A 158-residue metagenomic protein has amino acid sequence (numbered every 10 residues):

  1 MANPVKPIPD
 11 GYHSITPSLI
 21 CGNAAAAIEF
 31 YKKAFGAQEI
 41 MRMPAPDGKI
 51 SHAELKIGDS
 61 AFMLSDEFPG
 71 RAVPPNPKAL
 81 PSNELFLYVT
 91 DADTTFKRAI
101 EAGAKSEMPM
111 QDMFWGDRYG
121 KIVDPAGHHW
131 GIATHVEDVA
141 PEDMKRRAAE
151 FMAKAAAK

Functional and structural regions predicted by a protein language model:
M1-I20, I28-P125, I132-K158: Vicinal oxygen chelate
